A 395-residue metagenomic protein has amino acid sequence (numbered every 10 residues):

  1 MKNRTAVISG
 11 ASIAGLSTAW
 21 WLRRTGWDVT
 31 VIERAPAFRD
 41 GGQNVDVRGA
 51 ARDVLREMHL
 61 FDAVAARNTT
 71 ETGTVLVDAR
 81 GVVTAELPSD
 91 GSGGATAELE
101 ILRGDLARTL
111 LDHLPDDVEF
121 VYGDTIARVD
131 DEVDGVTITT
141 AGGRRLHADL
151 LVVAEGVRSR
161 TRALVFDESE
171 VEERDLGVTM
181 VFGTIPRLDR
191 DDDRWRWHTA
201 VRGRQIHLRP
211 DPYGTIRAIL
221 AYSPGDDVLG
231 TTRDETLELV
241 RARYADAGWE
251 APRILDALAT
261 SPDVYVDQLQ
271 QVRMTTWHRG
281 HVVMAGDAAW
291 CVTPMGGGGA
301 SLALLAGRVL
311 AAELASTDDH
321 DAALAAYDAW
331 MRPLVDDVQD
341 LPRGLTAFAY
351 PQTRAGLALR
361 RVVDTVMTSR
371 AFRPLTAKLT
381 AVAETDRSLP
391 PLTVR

Functional and structural regions predicted by a protein language model:
K2-A6, R23, R48-F182, G225-R241 (+1 more regions): Conserved N-terminal helical subregion
A6, G10-P36, V152-V153, V181 (+2 more regions): Conserved mid-domain beta->alpha element of the FAD-binding
A35, N44, N68: Residues in the short beta-alpha loop(s) of Rossmann-like NAD(P)-binding domains
D62, R187-D193, D226-V228, E250 (+3 more regions): Short helix-loop capping/hinge motifs at secondary-structure junctions, enriched in acidic/polar residues
A66-R67, D246-P262, H320-A325: Acidic/histidine metal-binding catalytic segments
E173-V178, D192-W195, E238, W249-V266: A short coil-to-beta-strand element that immediately follows conserved catalytic motifs
W195-D227, Y244: Active-site substrate-recognition segment that forms the wall of the catalytic cavity or substrate channel
D364-R395: C-terminal auxiliary extensions adjacent to catalytic cores
